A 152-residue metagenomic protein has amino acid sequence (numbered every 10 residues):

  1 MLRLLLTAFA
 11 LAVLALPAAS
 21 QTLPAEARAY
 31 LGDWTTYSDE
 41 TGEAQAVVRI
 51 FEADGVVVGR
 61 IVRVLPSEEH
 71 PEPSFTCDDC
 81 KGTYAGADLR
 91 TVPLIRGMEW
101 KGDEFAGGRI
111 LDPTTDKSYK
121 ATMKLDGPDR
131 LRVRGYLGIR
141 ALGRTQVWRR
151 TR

Functional and structural regions predicted by a protein language model:
M1-F9: Bacterial N-terminal signal peptides that target proteins for export
A15-P17: N-terminal signal peptide c-region/cleavage motif recognized by signal peptidases
Q21-L31: N-terminal helix-cap/turn-to-beta initiation motif at the start of protein domains
L23, P128-R130, Y136-R152: Edge beta-strand at a domain terminus
T36-K120: Central antiparallel beta-sheet cores of small beta-barrel/beta-sandwich binding domains
E52, W100, L125-D126, R150: Generic beta-strand structural signal
A121-L131: Short, compact, well-ordered microdomains
